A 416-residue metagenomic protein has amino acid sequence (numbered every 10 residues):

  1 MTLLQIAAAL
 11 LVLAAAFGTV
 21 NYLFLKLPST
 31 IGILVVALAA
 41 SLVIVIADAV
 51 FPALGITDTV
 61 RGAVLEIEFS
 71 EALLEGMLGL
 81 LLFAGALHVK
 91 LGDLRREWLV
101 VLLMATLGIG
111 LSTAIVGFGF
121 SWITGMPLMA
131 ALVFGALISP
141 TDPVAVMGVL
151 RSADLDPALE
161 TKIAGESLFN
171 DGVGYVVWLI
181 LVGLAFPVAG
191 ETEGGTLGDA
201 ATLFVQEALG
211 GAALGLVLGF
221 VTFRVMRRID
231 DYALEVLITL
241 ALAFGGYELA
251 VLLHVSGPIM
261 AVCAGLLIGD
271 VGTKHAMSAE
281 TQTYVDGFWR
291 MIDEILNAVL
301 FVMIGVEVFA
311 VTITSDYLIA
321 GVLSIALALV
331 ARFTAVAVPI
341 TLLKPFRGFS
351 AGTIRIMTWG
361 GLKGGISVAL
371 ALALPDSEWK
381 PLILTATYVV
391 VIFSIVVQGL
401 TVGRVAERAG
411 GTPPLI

Functional and structural regions predicted by a protein language model:
M1-I416: Transmembrane helical cores of multi-pass secondary ion antiporters/exchangers
